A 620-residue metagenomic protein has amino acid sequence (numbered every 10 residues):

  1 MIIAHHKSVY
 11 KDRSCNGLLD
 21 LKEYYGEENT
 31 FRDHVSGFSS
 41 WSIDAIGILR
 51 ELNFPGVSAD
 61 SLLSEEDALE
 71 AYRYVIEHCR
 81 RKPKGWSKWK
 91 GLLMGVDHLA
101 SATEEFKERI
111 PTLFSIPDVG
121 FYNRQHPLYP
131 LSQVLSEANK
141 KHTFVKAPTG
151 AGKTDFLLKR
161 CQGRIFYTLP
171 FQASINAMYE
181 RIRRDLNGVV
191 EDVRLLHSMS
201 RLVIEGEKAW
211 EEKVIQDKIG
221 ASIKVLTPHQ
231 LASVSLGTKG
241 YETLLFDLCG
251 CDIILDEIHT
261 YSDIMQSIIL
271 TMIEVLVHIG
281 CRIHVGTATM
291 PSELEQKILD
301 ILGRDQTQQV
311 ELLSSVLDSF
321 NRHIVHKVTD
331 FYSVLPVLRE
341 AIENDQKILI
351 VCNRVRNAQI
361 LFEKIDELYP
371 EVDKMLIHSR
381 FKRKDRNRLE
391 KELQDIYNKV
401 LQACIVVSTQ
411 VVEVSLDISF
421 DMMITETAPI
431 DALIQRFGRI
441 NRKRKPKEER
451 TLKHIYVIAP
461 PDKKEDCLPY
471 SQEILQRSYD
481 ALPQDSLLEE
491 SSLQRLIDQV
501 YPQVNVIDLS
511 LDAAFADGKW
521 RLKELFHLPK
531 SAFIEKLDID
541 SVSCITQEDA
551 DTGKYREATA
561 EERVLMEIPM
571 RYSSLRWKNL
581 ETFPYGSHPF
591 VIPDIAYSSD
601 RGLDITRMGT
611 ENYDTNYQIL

Functional and structural regions predicted by a protein language model:
M1-T112: Accessory nucleic-acid engagement/destabilization modules that flank
G163-L186, H197-S200, S292-E295: Conserved Walker A/P-loop ATP-binding site and its immediately adjacent core in helicase/helicase-like ATPase domains
R164-I175, A341-D366, M375-L376: Conserved strand-helix element at the start of the C-terminal RecA-like helicase core
E191-G237: Inter-Walker segment of RecA-like/P-loop motor cores
T243-D252, I258-S314: Post-DEXD/H (motif II) to motif III coupling segment of the RecA-like Helicase ATP-binding lobe
S292-E343: Interdomain hinge/linker at the junction between the two RecA-like core domains of SF2 helicases
R380-R383, N387, Q402-T451, A459-D462: Conserved RecA-like helicase motor core of SF1/SF2 enzymes
F420, I434-F437, K443-L620: C-terminal accessory region of SF2 helicases/translocases
